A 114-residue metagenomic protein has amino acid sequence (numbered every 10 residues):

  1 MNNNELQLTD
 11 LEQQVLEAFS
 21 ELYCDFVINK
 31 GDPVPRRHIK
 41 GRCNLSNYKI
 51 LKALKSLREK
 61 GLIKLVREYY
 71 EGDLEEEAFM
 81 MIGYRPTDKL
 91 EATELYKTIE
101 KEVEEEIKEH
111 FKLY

Functional and structural regions predicted by a protein language model:
M1-Q7: Short, Lys/Arg-enriched N-terminal segment that forms or immediately precedes the first helix of a structured domain
D10-P33: Short helix->loop/beta-hairpin flanking segments within DNA-binding domains
G31-N44: A short alpha-helical element within helix-turn-helix/winged-helix DNA-binding domains across DNA-binding proteins
Y48: Key DNA-contact positions within bacterial/archaeal DNA-binding proteins
L51-K55: Short, hydrophobic-biased segments on the C-terminal half of alpha helices that form "recognition helices"
R58-Y70: A short, conserved structural fragment
E68-E100: Short, cationic-aromatic polyanion-contact patches
E104-Y114: Short acidic DE-rich linear segments
